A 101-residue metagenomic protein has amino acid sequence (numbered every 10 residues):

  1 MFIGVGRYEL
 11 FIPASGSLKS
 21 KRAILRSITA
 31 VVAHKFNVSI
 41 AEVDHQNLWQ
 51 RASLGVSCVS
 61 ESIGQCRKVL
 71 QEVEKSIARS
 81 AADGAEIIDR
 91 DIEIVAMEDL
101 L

Functional and structural regions predicted by a protein language model:
I3, A41-E61, A96: Short, charge-patterned binding micro-sites
G4-I12: Short glycine-/aliphatic-rich beta-strand segments at the starts of folded cytosolic domains
I12-G16, V59-I63: Structural beta->alpha junctions
K21: C-terminal binding/interaction regions
S62-L101: C-terminal structural segments of small proteins and small subunits
